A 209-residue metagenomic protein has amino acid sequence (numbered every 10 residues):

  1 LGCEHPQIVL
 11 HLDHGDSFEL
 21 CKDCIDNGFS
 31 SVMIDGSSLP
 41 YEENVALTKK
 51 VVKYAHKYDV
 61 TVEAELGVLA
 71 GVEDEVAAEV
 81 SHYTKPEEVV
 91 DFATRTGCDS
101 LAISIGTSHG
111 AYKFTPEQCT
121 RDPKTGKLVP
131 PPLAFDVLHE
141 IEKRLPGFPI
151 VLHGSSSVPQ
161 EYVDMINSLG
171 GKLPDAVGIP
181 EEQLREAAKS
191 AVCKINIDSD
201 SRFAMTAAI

Functional and structural regions predicted by a protein language model:
L1-H5, V9, H14-P149, Q160-V177 (+2 more regions): Alpha/beta enzyme core
L152-S157: Short catalytic/ligand-gating loop segments at beta-alpha or beta-beta junctions within enzyme catalytic domains
S168, I179-I209: C-terminal alpha-helical cap/extension of soluble enzyme domains
